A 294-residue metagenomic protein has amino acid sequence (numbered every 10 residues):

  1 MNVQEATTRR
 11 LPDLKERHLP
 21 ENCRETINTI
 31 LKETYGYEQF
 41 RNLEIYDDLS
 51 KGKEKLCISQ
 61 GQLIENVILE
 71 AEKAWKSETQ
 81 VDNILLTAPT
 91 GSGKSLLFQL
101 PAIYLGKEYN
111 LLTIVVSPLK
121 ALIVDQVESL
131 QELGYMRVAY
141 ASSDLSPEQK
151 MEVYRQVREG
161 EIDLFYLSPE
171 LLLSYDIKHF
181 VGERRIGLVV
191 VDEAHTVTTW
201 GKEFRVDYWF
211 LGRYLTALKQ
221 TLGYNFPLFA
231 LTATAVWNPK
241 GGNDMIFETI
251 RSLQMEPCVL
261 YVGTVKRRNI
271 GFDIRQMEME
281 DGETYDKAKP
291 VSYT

Functional and structural regions predicted by a protein language model:
M1-N42: N-terminal accessory nucleic-acid engagement/regulatory domains that precede and modulate ATP-driven motor cores
T26-T87: Conserved pre-motif I regulatory segment
S95-E108, S129, A217: Walker A/P-loop NTP-binding motif
L111-Q131, S143-L145, Q149, W237-P239: Conserved Walker A/P-loop ATP-binding site and its immediately adjacent core in helicase/helicase-like ATPase domains
S146-L188: Conserved helix/coil segment N-terminal to the catalytic DExD/H
T198-Y261: Post-DEXD/H (motif II) to motif III coupling segment of the RecA-like Helicase ATP-binding lobe
N238-P290: Interdomain hinge/linker at the junction between the two RecA-like core domains of SF2 helicases
Y293-T294: Conserved small/polar residues in nucleotide/adenosyl-binding loops
